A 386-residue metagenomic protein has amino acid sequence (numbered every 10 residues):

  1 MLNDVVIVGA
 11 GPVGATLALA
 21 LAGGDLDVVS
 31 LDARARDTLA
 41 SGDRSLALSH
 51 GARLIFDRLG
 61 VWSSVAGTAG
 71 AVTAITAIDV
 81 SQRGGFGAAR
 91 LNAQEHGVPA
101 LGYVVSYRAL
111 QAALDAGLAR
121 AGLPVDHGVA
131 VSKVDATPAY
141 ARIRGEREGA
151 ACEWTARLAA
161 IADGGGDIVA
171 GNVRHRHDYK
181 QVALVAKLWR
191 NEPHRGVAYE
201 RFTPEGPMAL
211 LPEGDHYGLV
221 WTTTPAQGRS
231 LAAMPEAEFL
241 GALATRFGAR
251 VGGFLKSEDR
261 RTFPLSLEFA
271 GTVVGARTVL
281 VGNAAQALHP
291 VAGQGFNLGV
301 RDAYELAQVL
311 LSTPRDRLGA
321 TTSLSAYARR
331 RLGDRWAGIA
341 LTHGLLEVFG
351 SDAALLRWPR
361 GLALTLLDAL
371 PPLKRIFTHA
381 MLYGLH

Functional and structural regions predicted by a protein language model:
N3-S30: N-terminal Rossmann-like FAD-binding beta1-loop-alpha1 element of flavoenzymes
A22-R44: Glycine-rich FAD pyrophosphate-binding loop
R44-A66: N-terminal glycine-rich dinucleotide-binding loop that anchors FAD/FMN and/or NAD(P) in oxidoreductases
F56, A150-E153, L158-G253, E258-R260: Conserved FAD-binding catalytic core of PHBH/FMO-like flavoproteins
V65, G70-G171, H177-V185, N191 (+1 more regions): Conserved N-terminal helical subregion
R229-G319: FAD/FMN-dependent oxidoreductases across multiple families
Q308-H386: C-terminal helical "tail/cap" subdomain of flavin- and related membrane-associated enzymes
